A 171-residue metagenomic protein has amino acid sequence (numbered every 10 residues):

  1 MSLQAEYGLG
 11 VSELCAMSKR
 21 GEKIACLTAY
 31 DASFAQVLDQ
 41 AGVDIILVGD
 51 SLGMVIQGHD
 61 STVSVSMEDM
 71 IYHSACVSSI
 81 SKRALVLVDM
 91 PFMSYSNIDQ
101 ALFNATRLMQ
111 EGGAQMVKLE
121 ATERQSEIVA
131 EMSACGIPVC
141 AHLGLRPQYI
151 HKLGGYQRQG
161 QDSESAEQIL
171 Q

Functional and structural regions predicted by a protein language model:
S2-Q171: Alpha/beta enzyme core
